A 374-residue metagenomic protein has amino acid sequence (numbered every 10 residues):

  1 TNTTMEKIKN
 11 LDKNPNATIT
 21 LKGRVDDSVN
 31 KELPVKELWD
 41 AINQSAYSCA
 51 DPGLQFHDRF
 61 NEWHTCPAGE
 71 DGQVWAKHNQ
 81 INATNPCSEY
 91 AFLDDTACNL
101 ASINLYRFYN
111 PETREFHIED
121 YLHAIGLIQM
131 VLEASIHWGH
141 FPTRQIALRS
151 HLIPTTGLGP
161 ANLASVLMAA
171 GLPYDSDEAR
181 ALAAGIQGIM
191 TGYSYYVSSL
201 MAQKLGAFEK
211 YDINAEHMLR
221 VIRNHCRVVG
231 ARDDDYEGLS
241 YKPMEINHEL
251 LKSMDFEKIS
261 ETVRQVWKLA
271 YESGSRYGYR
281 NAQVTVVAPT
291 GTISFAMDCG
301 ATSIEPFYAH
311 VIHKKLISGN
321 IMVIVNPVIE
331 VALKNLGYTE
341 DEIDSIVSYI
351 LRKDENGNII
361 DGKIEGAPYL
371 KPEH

Functional and structural regions predicted by a protein language model:
T1-H374: Long, C-terminal-biased catalytic regions of enzyme "large/alpha" subunits
